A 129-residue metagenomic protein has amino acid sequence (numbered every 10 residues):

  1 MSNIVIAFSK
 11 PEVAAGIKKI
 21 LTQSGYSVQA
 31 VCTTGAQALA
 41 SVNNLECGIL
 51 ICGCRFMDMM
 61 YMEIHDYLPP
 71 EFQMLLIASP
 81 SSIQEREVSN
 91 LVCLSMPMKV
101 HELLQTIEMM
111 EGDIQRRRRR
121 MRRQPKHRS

Functional and structural regions predicted by a protein language model:
A7-F8: Conserved acidic carboxylate
P11-A30: Two-component/phosphorelay signaling modules centered on CheY-like receiver
G35-A38, G48-P69, S79-S82: Conserved phosphotransfer microenvironments
N44-L45: Active-site charged/polar residues at nucleotide-handling catalytic sites that mediate phosphoryl, nucleotidyl
E63, A78-S95, Q105: Alpha4 helix (beta4-alpha4-beta5 surface) of REC/receiver domains from two-component response regulators
M98-E111: C-terminal output helix
I114-S129: CheY-like receiver
